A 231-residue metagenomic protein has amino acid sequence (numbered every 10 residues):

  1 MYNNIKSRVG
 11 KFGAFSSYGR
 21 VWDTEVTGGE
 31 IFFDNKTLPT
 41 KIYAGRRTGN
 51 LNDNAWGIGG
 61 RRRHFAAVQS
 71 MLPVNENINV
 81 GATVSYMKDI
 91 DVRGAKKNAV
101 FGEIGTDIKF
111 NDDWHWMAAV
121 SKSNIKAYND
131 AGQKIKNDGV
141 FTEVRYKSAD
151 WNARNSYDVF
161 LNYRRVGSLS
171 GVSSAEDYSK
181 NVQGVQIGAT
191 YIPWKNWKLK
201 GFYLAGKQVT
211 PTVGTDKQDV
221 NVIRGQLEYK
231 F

Functional and structural regions predicted by a protein language model:
M1-D53, H64-N79, V140-S170: Outer membrane beta-barrel
N3, E76-N79, K88-F231: Outer-membrane beta-barrel pore domains
